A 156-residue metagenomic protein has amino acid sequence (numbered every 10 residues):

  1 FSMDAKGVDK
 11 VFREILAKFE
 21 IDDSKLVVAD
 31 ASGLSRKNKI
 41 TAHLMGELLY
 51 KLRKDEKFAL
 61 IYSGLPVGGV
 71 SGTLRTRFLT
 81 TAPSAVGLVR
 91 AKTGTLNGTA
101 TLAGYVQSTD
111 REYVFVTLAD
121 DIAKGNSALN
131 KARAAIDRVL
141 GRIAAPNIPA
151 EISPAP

Functional and structural regions predicted by a protein language model:
F1-A59: A small/polar active-site loop signature that marks catalytic segments
S2, A134-P156: Short, gly/Ser/Thr-rich active-site loops of penicillin-recognizing serine hydrolases
A29-A31, G64-L65, T93, V106 (+1 more regions): Active-site-proximal beta-strand/loop segments in catalytic clefts of secreted hydrolases
R36-K57, I61, T101-A103, Q107-D120 (+1 more regions): Active-site-proximal alpha-helical segments within enzyme catalytic domains
A42, S71-G72: Large, well-folded core regions of big proteins
F78-T109, L118: Short, Gly/Ser/Thr-enriched beta-strand-loop segments that form substrate-interacting elements of hydrolase/peptidase
D121-A134: A short acidic/glycine-rich loop-to-helix N-cap element
